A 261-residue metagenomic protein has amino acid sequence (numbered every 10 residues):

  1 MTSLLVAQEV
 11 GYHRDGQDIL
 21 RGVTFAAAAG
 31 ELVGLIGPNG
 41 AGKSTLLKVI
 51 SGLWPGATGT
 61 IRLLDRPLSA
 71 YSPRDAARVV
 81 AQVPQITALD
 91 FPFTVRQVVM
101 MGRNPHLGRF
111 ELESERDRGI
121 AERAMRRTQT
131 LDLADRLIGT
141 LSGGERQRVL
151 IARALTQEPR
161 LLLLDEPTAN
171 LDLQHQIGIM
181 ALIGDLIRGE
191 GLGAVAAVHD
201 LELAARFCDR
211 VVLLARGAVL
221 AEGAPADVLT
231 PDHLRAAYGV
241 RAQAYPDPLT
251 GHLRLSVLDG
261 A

Functional and structural regions predicted by a protein language model:
I36-P38: The feature captures the beta-strand-to-loop junction immediately N-terminal to the Walker
S51: Helix-to-loop junction immediately C-terminal to a conserved catalytic motif
G59-P67, A76: Conserved ABC transporter NBD signature motif
L137-L141, E145: Conserved ABC ATPase signature
E158: Conserved catalytic motifs of ABC-family nucleotide-binding domains
L162-E166: Catalytic Walker B motif of ABC-type/P-loop ATPase nucleotide-binding domains
